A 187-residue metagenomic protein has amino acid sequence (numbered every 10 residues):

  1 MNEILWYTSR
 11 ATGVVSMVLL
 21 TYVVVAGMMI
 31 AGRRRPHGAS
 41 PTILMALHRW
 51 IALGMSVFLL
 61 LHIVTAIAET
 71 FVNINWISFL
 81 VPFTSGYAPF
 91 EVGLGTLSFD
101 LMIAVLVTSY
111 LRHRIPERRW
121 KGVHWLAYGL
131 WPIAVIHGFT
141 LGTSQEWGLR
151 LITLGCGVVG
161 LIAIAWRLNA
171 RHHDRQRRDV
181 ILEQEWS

Functional and structural regions predicted by a protein language model:
M1-S187: Membrane-embedded alpha-helical bundles that constitute the cytochrome b-like, heme-associated redox core of multi-pass
